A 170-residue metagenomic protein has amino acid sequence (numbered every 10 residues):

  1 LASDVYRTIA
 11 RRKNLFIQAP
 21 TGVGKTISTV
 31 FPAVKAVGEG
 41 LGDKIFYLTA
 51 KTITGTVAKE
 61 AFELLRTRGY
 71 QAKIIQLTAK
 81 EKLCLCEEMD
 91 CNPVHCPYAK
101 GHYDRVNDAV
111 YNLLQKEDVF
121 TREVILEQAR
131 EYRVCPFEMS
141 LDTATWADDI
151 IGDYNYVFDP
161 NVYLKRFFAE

Functional and structural regions predicted by a protein language model:
L1-Q18: Conserved pre-motif I regulatory segment
Y6-R7, T26-G40, A61-L65: Walker A/P-loop NTP-binding motif
R11-L15, A36-F46: Short, surface-exposed connector motifs at secondary-structure boundaries
T21: The conserved Walker
T29, V57-A58, Y163: Residues at alpha-helix caps and immediate loop-helix transition turns in enzyme cores, especially N- and C-cap
L41-I150, Y154-F158: A substrate-engagement module of RecA-like helicase motors
F158-L164: Flexible, glycine/threonine-enriched loop-and-boundary segments that flank and lead into catalytic domains of large
F167-E170: Short, conserved loop/helix-junction motifs that constitute active-site signature segments in enzyme catalytic cores
